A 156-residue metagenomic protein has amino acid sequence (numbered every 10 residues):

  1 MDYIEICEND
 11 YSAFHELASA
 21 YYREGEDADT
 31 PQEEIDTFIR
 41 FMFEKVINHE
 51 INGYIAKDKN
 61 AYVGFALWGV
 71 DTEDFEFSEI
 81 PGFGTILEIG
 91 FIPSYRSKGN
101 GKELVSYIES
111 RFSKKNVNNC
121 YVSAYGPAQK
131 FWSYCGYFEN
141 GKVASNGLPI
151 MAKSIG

Functional and structural regions predicted by a protein language model:
M1-E16: A short beta-loop-alpha structural element at the N-terminal edge of CoA-dependent acyl/N-acetyltransferase catalytic
S19-M42: Conserved GNAT-fold acetyl-CoA-binding loop/helix
I55, A61-V70, T85, G90: Conserved beta-strand in the GNAT
F77-P93, P149: Conserved acetyl-CoA binding element of GNAT-fold acetyltransferases
Y95, G99-Y107: Conserved acetyl-CoA pyrophosphate-binding loop and the N-cap/start of the following alpha-helix in GNAT-like
V105, F112-A124: Conserved GNAT acetyl-CoA-binding A-motif
C120-S133, A144-L148: Conserved beta-strand-loop-alpha-helix junction that forms the acyl-donor binding cleft
